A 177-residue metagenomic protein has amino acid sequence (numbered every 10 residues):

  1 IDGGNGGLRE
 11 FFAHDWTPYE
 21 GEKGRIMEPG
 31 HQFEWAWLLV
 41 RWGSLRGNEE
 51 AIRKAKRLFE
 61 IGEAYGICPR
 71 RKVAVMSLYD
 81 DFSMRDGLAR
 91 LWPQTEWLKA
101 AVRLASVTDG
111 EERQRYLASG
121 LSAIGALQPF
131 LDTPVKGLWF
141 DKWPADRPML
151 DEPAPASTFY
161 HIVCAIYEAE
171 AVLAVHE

Functional and structural regions predicted by a protein language model:
I1-E177: Glycan-recognition and catalytic cores of secretory/periplasmic carbohydrate-active enzymes
